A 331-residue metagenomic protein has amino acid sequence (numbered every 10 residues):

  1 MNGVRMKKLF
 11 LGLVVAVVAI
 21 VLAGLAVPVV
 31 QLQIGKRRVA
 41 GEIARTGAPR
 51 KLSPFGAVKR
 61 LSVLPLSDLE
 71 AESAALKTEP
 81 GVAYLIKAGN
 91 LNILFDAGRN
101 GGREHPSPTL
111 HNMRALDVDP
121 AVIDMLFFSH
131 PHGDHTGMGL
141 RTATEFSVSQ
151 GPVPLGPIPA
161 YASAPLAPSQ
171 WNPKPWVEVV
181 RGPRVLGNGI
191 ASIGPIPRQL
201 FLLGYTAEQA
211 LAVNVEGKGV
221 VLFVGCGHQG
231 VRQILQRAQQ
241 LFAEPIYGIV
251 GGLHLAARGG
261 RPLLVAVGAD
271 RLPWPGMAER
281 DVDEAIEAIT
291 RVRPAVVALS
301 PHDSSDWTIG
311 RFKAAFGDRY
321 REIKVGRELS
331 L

Functional and structural regions predicted by a protein language model:
M1-R5: Short, Lys/Arg-enriched N-terminal segments with co-localized hydrophobic residues within the first ~10-30 amino acids
K7-G89, P183-L200: Zn-dependent metallo-beta-lactamase
P65-L116, G204, E208-V224: Conserved beta-strand hairpin/beta-sheet module of binuclear metal-dependent hydrolase folds, prominently
I86, M113, H130, G189 (+2 more regions): Divalent metal-coordination and catalytic microenvironments
H105-I158, Q240-V250, H254: Active-site metal-binding motif and surrounding structural segment of the metallo-beta-lactamase
M125, H132, M138, G217-L222 (+1 more regions): Cap/insert and terminal regions of metallo-dependent hydrolase folds
S149-A160, R293-V296, G317-D318: A short helix->loop->beta-strand "cap" motif at the edges of active sites that frequently abuts
V153-L211, R321-L329: Metallo-beta-lactamase
